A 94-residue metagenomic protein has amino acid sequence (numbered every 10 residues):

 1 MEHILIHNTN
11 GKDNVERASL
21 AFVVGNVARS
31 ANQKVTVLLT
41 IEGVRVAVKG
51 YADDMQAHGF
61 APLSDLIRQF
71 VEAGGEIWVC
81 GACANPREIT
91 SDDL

Functional and structural regions predicted by a protein language model:
L5-A18, Y51: Short, glycine-rich nucleotide/cofactor-binding loops
R17, A47-G50, T90-S91: Short, well-ordered secondary-structure micro-motifs
A18-A31, V37: Histidine-anchored nucleotide/phosphate-binding helix
V35-T40, I77-G81: Short internal beta-strands
G43-A57: N-terminal beta-loop-helix "entrance" segment that forms/cooperates in small-molecule cofactor or anionic ligand
D53-A82, P86: A glycine-rich helix N-cap at a beta->alpha junction
P86-I89, D93-L94: C-terminal structural segments of small proteins and small subunits
